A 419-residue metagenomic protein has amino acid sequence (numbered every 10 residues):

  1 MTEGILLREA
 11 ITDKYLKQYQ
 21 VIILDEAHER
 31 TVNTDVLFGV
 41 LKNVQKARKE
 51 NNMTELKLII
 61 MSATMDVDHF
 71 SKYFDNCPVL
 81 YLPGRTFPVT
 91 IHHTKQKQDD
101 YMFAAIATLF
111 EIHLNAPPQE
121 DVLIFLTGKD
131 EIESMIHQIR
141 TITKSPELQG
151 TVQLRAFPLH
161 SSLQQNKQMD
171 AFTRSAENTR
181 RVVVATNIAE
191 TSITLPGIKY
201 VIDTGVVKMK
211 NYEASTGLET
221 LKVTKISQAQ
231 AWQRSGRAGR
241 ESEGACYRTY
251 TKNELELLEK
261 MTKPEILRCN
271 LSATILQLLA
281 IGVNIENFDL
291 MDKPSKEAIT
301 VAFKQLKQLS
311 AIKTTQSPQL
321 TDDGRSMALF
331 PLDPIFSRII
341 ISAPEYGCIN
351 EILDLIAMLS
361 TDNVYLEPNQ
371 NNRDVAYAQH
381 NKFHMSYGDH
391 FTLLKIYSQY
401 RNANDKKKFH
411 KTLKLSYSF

Functional and structural regions predicted by a protein language model:
M1-Y346, L355, A376-Y377, Y387 (+2 more regions): P-loop NTPase motor module signature
L56, C348-P368: Structured, non-catalytic alpha/beta "coupling" segments that mediate domain-domain communication and provide generic
E367-V375: A short, terminal or domain-edge coil/loop segment
H380-F383: A short, surface-exposed interaction/processing loop segment used at functional sites
